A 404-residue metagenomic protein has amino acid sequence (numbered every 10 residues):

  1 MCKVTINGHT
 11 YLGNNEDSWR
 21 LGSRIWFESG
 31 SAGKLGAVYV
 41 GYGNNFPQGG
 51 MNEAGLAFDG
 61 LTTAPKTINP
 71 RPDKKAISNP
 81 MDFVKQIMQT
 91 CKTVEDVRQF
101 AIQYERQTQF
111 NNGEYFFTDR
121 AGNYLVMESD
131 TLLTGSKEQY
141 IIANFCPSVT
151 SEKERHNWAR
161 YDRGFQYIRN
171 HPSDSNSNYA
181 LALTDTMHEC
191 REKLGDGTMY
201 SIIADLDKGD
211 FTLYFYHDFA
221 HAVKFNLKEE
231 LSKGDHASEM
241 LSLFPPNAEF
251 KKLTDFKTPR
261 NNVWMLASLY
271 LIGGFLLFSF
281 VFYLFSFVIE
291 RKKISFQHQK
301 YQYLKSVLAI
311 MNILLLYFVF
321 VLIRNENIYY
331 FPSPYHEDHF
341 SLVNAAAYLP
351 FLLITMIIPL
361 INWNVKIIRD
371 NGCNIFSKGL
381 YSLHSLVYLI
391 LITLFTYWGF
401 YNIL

Functional and structural regions predicted by a protein language model:
M1: Non-cytosolic coordination micro-motifs
V4-Q89, N112-G113, T118-Y270, Y329-Y330: C-terminal, well-structured catalytic/ligand-binding subdomain of enzymes
K85-C91, D96-Q99: Short N-terminal edge-element motif at the start of the domain
D96-F116: Secretory/export targeting leaders with adjacent low-complexity proregions
A101-E105, M187, V281-I289: Hydrophobic, Leu/Ile/Phe/Ala-enriched alpha-helical segments that form helix-helix packing faces
K257-I289: Selective detector of the "anchor" transmembrane alpha-helix that sits immediately C-terminal
L266, S286-L404: Alpha-helical transmembrane segments forming the membrane-embedded cores of inner-membrane proteins across
